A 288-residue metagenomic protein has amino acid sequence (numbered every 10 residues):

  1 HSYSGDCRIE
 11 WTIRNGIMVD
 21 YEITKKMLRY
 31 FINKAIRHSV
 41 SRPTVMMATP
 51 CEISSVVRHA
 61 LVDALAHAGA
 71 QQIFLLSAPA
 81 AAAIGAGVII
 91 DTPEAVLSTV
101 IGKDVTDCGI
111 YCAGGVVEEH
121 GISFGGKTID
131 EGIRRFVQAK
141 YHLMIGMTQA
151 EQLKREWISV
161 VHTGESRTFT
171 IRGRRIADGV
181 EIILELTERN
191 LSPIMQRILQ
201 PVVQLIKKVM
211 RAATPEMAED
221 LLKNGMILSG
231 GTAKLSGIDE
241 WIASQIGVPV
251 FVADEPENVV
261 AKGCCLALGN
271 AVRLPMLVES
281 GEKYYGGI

Functional and structural regions predicted by a protein language model:
H1-I101, G109-M226, A233-V260, C265-I288: Nucleotide/phosphate-binding catalytic cleft detector across ATP-hydrolyzing and phosphate-transferring enzymes
D104: Conserved Rossmann-like nucleotide-cofactor binding loop
